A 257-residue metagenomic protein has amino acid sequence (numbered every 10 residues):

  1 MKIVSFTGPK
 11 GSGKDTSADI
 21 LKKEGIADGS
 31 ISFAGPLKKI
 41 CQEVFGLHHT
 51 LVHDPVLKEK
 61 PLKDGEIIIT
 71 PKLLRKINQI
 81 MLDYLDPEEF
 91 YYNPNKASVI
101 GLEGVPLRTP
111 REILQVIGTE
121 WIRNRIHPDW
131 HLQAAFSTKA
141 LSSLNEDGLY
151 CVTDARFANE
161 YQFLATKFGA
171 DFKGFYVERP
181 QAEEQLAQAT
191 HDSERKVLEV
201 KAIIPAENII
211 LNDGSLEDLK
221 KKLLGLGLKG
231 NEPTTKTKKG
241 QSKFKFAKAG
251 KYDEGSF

Functional and structural regions predicted by a protein language model:
F6: Hydrophobic anchor at the beta1->P-loop junction of P-loop NTPases
P9: P-loop (Walker A) phosphate-binding loop of NTP-binding proteins
S12: ATP-binding Walker
D15: Walker A/P-loop
K23-S30: Post-Walker A helix-loop "phosphate-sensing" segment adjacent to the P-loop in P-loop NTPases
G35-E146: ATP-dependent small-molecule kinase phosphotransfer cores that center on conserved nucleotide phosphate-binding segments
D129, A134-A140, F163-T166, D171-A247 (+2 more regions): Small-molecule kinase domains that catalyze NTP-dependent phosphoryl transfer to phosphate-bearing small molecules
